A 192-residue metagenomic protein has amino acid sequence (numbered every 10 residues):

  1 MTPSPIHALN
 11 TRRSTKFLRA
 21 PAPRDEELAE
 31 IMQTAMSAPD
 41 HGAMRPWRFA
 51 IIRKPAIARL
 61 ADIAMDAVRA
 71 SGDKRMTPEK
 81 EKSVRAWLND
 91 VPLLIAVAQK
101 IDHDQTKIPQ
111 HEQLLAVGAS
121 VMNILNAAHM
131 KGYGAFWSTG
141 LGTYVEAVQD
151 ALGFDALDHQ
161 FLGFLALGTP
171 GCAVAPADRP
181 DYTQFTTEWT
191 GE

Functional and structural regions predicted by a protein language model:
M1-D90, E192: N-terminal amphipathic, basic helical "cap/leader" segment at the start of enzyme domains
H7-A8, S14, L157-E192: C-terminal helix-cap and adjacent tail motif
A35, I95, I101-A151: Small-aliphatic-rich amphipathic alpha-helix that forms the alpha element of a beta-alpha
P55-R59, M65-D66, I101-H103, E146 (+1 more regions): Short, charged/polar surface micro-motifs in flexible loops or helix N-caps
M65-M76, T106-H111, D150-L152: Short, surface-exposed loop/helix-turn segments at secondary-structure junctions that function as lids/hinges flanking
V148-Q160: Short, electropositive alpha-helical surface patch
